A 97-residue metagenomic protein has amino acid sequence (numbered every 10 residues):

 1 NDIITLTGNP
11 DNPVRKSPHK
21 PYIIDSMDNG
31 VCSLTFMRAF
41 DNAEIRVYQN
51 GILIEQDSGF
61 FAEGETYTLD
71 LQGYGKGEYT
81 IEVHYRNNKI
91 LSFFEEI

Functional and structural regions predicted by a protein language model:
N1-M27: Transition segment at domain starts
D28-L34: Structural beta-strand segments of beta-rich domains
M37-N42, Y74-K76: Short proline/glycine-enriched turn/loop motifs at strand-loop junctions of beta-rich domains
E44-I45, I81: Generic short beta-strand
V47-Q49: Conserved aromatic beta-strand anchor motif in extracellular beta-sandwich/beta-rich domains
Q56-S58, S92: Residue-level detector of high-confidence beta-strand sites
F60-E82: Short, surface-exposed loop/turn motifs with a glycine/proline- and acidic-biased composition
N88-I97: Edge beta-strands of extracellular beta-sandwich domains
